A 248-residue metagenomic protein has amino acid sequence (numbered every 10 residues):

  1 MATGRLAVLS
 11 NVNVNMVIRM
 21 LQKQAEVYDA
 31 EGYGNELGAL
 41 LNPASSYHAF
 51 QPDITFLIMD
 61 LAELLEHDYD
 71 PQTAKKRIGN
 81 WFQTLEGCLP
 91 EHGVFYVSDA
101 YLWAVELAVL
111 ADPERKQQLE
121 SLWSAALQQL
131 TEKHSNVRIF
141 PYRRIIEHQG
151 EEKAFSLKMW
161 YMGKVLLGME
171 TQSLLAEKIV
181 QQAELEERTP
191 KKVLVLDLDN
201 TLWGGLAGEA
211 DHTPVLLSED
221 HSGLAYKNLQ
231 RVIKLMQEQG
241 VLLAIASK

Functional and structural regions predicted by a protein language model:
M1-L196, L202-P214: Extracellular glycan-modifying ectodomains
V193, D199-K248: Alpha-helical substrate-recognition element adjacent to the catalytic core
